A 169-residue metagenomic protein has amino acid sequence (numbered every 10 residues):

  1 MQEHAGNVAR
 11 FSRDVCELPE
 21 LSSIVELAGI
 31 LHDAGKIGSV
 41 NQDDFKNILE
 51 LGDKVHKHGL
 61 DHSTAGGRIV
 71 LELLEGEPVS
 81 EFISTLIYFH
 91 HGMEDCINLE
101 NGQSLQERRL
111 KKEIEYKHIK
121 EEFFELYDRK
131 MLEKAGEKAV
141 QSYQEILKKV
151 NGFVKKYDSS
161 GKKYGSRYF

Functional and structural regions predicted by a protein language model:
M1-F169: Accessory nucleic-acid engagement/destabilization modules that flank
